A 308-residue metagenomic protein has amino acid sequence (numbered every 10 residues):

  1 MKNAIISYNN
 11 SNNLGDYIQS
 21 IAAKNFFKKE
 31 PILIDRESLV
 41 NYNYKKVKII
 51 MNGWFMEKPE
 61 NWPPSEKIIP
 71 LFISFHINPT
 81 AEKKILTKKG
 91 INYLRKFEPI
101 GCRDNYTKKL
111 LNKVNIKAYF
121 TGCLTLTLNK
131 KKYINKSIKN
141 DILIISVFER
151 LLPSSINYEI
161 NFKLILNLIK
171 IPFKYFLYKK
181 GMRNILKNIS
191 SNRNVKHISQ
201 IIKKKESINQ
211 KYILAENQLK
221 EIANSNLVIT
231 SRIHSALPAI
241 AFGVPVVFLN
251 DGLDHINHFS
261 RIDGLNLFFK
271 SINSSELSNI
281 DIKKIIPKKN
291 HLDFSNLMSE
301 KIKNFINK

Functional and structural regions predicted by a protein language model:
M1-K308: Active-site anion-handling motifs in enzyme catalytic cores
